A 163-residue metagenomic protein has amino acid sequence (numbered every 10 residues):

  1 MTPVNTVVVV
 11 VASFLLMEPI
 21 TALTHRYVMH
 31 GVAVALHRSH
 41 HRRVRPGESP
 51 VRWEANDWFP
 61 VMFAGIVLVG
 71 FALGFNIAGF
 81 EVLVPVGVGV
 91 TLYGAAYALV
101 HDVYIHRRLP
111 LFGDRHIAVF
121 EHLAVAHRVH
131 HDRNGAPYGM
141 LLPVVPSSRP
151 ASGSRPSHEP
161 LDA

Functional and structural regions predicted by a protein language model:
M1-V4: Short, strongly hydrophobic alpha-helical membrane anchors
V7-V11, V86-G87: Hydrophobic alpha-helical transmembrane segments
M17-A163: Membrane-embedded catalytic scaffold of the fatty acid hydroxylase/desaturase
